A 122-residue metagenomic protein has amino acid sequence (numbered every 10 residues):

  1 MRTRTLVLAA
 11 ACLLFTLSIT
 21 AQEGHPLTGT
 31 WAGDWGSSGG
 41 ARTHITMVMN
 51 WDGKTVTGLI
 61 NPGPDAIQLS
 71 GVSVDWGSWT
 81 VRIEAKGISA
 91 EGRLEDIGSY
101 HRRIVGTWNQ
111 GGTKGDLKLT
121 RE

Functional and structural regions predicted by a protein language model:
M1-L8: Bacterial N-terminal signal peptides that target proteins for export
A9-S18: Bacterial N-terminal signal peptides
Q22-E122: Central antiparallel beta-sheet cores of small beta-barrel/beta-sandwich binding domains
